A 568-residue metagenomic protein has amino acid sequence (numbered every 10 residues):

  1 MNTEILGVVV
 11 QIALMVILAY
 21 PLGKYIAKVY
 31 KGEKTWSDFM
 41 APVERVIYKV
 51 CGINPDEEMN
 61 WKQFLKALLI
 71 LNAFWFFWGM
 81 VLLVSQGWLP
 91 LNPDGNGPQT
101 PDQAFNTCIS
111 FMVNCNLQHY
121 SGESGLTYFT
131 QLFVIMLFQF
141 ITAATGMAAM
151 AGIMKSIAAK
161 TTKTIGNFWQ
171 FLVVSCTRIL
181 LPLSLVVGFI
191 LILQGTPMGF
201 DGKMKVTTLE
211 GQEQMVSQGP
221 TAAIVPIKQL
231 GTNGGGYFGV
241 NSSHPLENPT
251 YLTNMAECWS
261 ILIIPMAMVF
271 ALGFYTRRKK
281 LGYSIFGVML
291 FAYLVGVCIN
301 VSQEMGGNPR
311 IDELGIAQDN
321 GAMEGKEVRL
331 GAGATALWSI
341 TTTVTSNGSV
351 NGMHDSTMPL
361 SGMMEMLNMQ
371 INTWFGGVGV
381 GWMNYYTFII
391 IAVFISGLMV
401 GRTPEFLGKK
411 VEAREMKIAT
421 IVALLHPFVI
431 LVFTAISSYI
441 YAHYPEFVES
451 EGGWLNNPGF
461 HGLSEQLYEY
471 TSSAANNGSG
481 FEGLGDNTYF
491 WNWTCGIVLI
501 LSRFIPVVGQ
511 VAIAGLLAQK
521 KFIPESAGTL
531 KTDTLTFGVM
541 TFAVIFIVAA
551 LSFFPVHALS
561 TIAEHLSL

Functional and structural regions predicted by a protein language model:
M1-L568: Membrane-proximal intracellular helices of multi-pass ion channels
